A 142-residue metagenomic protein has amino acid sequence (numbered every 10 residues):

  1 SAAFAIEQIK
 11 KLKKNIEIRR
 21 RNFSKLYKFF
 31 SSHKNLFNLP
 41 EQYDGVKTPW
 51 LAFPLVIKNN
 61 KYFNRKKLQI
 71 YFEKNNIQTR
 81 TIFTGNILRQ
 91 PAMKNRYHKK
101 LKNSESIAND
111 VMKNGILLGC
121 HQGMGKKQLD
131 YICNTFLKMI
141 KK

Functional and structural regions predicted by a protein language model:
S1-K142: PLP-dependent aminotransferase class I/II
